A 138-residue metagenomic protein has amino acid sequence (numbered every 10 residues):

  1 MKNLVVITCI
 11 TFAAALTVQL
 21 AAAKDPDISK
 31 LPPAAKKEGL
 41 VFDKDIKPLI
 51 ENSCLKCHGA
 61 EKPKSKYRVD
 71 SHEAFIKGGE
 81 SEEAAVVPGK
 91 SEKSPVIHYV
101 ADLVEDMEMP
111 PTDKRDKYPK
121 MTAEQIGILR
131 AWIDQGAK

Functional and structural regions predicted by a protein language model:
M1-V5: Positively charged n-region of N-terminal signal peptides that target proteins for export
I7-T17: Bacterial N-terminal signal peptides
Q19-K138: Aromatic- and Gly/Pro-enriched helix-to-coil junctions and flexible linker segments
